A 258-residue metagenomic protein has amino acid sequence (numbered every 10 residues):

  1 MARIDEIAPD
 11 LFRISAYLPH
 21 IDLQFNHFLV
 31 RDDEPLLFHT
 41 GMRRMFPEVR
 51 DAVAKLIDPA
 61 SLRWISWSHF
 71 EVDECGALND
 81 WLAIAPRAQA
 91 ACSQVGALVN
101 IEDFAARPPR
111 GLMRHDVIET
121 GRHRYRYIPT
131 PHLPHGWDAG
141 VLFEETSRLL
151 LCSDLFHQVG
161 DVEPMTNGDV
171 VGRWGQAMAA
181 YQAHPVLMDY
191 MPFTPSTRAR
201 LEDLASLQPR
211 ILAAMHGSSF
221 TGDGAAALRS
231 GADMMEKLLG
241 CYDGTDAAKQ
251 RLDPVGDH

Functional and structural regions predicted by a protein language model:
A2-A54, V141-C152: Conserved beta-strand hairpin/beta-sheet module of binuclear metal-dependent hydrolase folds, prominently
E6-P9, A88-A139, P192-A199: Metallo-beta-lactamase
R13-P19, G41-R43, W67-H69, R126-P131 (+1 more regions): Short, flexible loop segments at the rims of nucleotide/cofactor-binding pockets, characterized by
F38-T40, L62-F70, Q89-Q94, L150-D154 (+2 more regions): Active-site neighborhood of phospho(di)ester-bond hydrolases with catalytic His/Asp-centered motifs
M42-R43, V72, H157, S219: Short, glycine/acidic-enriched loop or turn micro-motifs at the edges of active sites
M45-A91: Active-site metal-binding motif and surrounding structural segment of the metallo-beta-lactamase
P131-A214, S218-D223, D233-M235, L239-G240: Metallo-beta-lactamase
G222, A226-H258: C-terminal regulatory/interaction regions
